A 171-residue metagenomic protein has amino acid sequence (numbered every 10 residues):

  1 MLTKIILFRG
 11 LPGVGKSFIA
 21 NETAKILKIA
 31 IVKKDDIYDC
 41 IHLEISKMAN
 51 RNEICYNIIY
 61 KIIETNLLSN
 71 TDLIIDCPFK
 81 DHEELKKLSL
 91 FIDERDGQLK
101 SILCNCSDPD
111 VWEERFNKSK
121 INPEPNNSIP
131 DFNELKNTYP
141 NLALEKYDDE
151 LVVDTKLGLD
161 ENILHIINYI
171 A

Functional and structural regions predicted by a protein language model:
L2-I5, N70-T71: Pre-Walker A (Motif I) flank of P-loop NTPase domains
F8: Hydrophobic anchor at the beta1->P-loop junction of P-loop NTPases
L11: P-loop (Walker A) phosphate-binding loop of NTP-binding proteins
V14, F18-S69: Conserved substrate/cofactor phosphate-moiety recognition/catalytic segment in nucleotide-dependent phosphotransferases
I54-R95: Glycine-rich phosphate-binding loop used to anchor ATP phosphates in small-molecule kinases, encompassing both
Y56, Y60, L159-I167: Short, amphipathic alpha-helical "lid/cap" segments that border enzyme active or binding sites
R95-R115: Conserved phosphate-donor/acceptor-positioning beta-strand/loop module used by diverse small-molecule
I121-I163: Small-molecule kinase domains that catalyze NTP-dependent phosphoryl transfer to phosphate-bearing small molecules
